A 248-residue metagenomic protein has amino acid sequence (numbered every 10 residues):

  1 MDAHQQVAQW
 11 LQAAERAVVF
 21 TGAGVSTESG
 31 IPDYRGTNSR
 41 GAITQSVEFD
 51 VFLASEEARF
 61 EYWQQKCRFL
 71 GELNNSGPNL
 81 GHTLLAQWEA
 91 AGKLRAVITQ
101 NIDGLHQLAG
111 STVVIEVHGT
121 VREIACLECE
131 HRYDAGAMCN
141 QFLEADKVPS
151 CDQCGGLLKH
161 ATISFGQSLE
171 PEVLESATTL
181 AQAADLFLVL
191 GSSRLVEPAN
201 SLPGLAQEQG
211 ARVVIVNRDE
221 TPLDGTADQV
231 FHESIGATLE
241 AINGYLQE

Functional and structural regions predicted by a protein language model:
M1-E248: Conserved catalytic core of sirtuin-type NAD+-dependent deacylases
